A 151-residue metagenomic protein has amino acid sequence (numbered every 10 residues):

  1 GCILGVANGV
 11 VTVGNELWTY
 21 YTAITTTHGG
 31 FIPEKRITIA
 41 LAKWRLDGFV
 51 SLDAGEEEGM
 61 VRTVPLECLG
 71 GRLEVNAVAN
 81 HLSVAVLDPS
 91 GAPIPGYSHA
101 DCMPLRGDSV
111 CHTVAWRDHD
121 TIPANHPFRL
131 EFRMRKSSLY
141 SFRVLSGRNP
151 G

Functional and structural regions predicted by a protein language model:
G1-G151: Carbohydrate-active catalytic/glycan-binding domains of CAZyme proteins, especially the secreted or lumenal ectodomains
